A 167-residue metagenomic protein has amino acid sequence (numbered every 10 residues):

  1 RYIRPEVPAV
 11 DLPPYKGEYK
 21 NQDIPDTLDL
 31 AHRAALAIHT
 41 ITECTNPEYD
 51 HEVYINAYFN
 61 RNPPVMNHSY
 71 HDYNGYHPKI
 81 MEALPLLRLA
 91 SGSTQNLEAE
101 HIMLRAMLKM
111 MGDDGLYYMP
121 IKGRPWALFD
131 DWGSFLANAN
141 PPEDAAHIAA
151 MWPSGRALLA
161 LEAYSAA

Functional and structural regions predicted by a protein language model:
R1-K79, Q95-A139: Low-complexity, Ser/Thr/Pro/Gly-enriched N-terminal "stalk/linker" regions
Y15-P25, K79-T94, G155-A167: Well-ordered alpha-helical scaffold segments within catalytic/enzyme domains
Y70, A90, L97, E143-M151: Short gly/ser-rich anion-binding loops that grip negatively charged ligand groups
Y73-E82, I148-S154: Residue-level signal for functionally critical sites in structured catalytic/ligand-binding pockets
D131-A167: A conserved hydrophobic secondary-structure block that centers on an alpha-helix together with its immediately flanking
